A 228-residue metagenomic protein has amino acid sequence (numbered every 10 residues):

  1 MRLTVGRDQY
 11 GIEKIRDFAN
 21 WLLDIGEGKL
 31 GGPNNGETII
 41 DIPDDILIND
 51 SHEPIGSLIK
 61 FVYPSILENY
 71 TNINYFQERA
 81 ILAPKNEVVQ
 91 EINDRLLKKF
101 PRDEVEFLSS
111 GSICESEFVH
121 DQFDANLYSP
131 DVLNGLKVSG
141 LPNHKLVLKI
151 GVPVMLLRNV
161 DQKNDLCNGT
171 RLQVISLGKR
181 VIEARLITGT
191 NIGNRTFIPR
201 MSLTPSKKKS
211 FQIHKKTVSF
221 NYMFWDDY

Functional and structural regions predicted by a protein language model:
M1-Y228: RecA-like helicase/translocase P-loop NTPase motor core
